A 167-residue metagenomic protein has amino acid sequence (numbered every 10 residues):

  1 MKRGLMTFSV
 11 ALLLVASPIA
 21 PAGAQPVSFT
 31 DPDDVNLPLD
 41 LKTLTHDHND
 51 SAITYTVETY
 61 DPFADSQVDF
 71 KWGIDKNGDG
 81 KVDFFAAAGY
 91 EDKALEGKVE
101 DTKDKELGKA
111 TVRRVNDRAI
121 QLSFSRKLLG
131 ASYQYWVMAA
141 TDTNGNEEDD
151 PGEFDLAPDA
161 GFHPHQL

Functional and structural regions predicted by a protein language model:
M1-F8: Bacterial N-terminal signal peptides that target proteins for export
S9-L14: Hydrophobic helical h-region of N-terminal Sec-dependent signal peptides in bacterial secretory/periplasmic proteins
V15-A22: C-terminal segment of classical bacterial N-terminal signal peptides
A24, D92-K105: Solvent-exposed beta-strand/loop surfaces of large extracellular or lumenal domains
P26-K93, T143-E147: Surface-exposed, glycine/proline- and aromatic-rich loop segments on solvent-exposed faces across compartments
T59-D61, F124-L128, A139-T141: A mature extracytoplasmic/lumenal domain signature
K76-G89, L129-L167: Acidic/polar low-complexity flexible segments
V99-G130: Acidic, glycine-rich flexible loop segments
